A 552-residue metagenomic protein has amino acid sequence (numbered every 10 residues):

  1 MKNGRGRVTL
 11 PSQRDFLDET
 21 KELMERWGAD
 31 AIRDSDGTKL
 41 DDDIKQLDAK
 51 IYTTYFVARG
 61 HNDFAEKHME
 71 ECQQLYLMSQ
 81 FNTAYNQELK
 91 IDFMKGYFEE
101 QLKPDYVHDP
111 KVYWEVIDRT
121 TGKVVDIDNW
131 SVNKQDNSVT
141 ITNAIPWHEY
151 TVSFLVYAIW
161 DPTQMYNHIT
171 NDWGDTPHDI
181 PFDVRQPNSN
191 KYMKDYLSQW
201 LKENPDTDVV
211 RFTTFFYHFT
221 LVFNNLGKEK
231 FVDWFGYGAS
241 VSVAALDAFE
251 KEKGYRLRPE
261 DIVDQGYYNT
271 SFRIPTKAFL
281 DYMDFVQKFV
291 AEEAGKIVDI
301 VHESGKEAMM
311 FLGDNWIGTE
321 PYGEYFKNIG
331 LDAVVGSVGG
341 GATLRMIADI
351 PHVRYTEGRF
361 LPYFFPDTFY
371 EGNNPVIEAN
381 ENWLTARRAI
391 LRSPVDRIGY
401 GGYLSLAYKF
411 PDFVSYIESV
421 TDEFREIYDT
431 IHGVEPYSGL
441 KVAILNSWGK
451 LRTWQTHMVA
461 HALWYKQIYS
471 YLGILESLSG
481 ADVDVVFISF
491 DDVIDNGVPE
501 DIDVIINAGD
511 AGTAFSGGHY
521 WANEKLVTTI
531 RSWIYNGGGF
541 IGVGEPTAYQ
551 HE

Functional and structural regions predicted by a protein language model:
G6-R14, A29-S35, T170-K191, R273-A291 (+6 more regions): The substrate-binding groove and active-site-proximal loops of carbohydrate-active enzymes, especially glycoside
T9-T54, D195-T213, F326-I329, A333-G336 (+3 more regions): Catalytic domains of carbohydrate-active enzymes, especially glycoside hydrolases
W27, I44, H61-H68, L197-S198 (+5 more regions): Hydrophobic targeting/anchoring helices
K39-N86: Hydrophobic or amphipathic alpha-helical targeting/insertion segments
D48-A49, G305-K306, R354, N536-G539: A short helix->loop->beta-strand "cap" motif at the edges of active sites that frequently abuts
E70-N328, M346, H432: Polysaccharide-binding and catalytic clefts of secreted carbohydrate-active enzymes
L102, H551-E552: An acidic, glycine-rich "communication" segment
L463-H551: Helical hinge/lid and interdomain linker segments adjacent to catalytic or ligand-binding clefts that mediate domain
